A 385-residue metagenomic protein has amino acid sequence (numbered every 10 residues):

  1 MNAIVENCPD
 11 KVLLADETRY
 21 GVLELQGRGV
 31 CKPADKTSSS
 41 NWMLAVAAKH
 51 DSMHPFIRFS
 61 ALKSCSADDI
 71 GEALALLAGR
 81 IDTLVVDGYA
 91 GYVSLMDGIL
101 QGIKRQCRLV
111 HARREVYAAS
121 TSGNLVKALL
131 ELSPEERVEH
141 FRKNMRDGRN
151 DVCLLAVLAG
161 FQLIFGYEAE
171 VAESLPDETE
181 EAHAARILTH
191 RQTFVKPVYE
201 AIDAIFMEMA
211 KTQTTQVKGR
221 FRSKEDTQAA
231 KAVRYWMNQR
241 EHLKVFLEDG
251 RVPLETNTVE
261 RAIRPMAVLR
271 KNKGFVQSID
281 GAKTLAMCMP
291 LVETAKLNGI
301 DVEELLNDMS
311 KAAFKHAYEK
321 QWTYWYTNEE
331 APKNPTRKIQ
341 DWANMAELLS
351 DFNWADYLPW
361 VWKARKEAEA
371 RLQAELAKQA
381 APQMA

Functional and structural regions predicted by a protein language model:
M1-A385: Catalytic center-proximal scaffold of phosphoryl-transfer enzymes
